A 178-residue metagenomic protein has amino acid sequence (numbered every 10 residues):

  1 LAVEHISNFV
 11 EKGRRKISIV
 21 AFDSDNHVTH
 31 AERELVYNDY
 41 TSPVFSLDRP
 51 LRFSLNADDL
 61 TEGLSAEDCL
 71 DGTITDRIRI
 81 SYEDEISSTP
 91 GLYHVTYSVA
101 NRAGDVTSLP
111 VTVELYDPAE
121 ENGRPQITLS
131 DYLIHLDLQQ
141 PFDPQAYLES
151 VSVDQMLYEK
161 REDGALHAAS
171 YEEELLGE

Functional and structural regions predicted by a protein language model:
L1, T41-T73, E121-R161: Solvent-exposed, low-complexity, repeat-rich "mucin-like" stalks and linkers
L1-L35, D71-L115, D154-E178: Serine/threonine-rich, repeat-prone extracellular segments and beta-strand-based repeat modules of secreted/surface
